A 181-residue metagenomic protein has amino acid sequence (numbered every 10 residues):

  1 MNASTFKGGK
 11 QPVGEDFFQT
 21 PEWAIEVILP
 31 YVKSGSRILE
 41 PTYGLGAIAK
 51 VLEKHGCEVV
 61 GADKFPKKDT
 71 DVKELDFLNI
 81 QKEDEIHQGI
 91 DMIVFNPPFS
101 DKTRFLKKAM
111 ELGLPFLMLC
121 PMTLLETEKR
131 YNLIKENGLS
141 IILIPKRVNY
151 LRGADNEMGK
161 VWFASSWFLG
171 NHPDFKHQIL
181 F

Functional and structural regions predicted by a protein language model:
M1-F181: Class I S-adenosyl-L-methionine-dependent methyltransferase catalytic core
